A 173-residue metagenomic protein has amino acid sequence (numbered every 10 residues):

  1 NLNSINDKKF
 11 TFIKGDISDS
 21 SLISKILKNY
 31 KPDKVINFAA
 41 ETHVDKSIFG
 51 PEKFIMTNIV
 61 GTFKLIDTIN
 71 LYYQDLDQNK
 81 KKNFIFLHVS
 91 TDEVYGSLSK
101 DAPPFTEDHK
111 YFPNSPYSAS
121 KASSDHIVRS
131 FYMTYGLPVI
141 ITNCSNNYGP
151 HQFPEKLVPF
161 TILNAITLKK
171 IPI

Functional and structural regions predicted by a protein language model:
N1-N147: N-terminal Rossmann-like NAD(P)+-binding domain of SDR-like oxidoreductases, especially those catalyzing
D7, T11, G15-S18, P159 (+1 more regions): C-terminal substrate-binding subdomain of Rossmann-fold SDR/epimerase-dehydratase oxidoreductases
A122, N147-F160, T167-K169, I173: Glycine/proline-rich active-site loop of Rossmann-fold NAD(P)-dependent oxidoreductases
